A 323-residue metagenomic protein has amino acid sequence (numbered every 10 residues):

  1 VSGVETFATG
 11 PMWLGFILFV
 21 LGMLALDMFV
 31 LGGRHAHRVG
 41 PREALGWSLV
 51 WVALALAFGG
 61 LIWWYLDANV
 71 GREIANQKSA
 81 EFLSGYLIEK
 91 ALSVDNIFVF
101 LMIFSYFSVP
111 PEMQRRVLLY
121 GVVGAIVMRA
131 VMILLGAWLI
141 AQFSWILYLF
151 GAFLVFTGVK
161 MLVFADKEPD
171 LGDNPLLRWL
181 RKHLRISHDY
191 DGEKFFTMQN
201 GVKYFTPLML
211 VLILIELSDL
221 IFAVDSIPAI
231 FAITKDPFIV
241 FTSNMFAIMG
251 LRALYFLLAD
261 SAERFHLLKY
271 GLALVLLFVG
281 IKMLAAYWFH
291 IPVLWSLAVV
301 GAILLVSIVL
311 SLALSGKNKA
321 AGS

Functional and structural regions predicted by a protein language model:
V1-S323: Multi-pass alpha-helical transmembrane bundle typical of ion/small-solute transporters and intramembrane aspartyl
